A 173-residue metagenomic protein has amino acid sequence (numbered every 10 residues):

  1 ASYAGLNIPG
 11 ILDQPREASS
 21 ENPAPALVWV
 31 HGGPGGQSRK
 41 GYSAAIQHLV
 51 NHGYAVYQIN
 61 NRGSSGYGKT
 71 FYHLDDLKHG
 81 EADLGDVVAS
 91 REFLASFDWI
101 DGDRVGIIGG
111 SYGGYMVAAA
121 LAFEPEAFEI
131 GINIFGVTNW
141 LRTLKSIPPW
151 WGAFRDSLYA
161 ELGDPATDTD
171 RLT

Functional and structural regions predicted by a protein language model:
A1-E21: N-terminal cap/lid segment of alpha/beta-hydrolase-fold proteins
Q14, E21-G32: Short beta-strand element of the alpha/beta-hydrolase
A24, Y54, F128-E129: Short beta-strand segments enriched for Tyr within beta-sheet-rich domains, predominantly fibronectin type III
G32-G36, V56: Serine-hydrolase catalytic-loop signature spanning alpha/beta hydrolases and amidase-signature enzymes
G35-G41, G66: Glycine/threonine-rich flexible loop motifs
K40-N60, Y72: Short amphipathic alpha-helix adjacent to the substrate-entry channel of hydrolases
N61-T173: Active-site-proximal cap/loop segments of hydrolase catalytic domains
